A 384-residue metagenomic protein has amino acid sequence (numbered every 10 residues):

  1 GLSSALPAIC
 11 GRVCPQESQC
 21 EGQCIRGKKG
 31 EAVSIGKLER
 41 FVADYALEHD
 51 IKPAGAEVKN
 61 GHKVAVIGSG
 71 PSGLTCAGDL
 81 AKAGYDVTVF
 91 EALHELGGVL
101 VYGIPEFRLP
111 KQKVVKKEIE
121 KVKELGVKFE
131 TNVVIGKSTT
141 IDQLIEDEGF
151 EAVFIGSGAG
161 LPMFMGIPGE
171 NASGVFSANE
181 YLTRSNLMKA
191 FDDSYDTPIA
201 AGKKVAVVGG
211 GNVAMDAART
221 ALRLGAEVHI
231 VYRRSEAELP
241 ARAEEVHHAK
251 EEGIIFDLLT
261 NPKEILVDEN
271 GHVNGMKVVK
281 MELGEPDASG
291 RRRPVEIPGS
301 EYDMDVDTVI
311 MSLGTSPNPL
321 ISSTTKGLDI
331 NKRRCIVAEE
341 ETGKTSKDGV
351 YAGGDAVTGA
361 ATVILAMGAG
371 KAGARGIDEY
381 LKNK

Functional and structural regions predicted by a protein language model:
A5, G70-S72, E95, G211-V213 (+1 more regions): Residue-level detector of alpha-helix initiation sites
I9-V42, T88, E95, G126-F129: Iron-sulfur cluster-binding cysteine motifs and their immediate structural context in ferredoxin-like electron-transfer
V42-V58, K117-K137, P162-L224, N331-E341 (+1 more regions): Glycine-rich dinucleotide-binding loop and its adjacent helix/turn
V58-K59, K63-I67, I119-I167, E264-K277 (+3 more regions): Feature captures the FAD/FMN-dependent oxidoreductase FAD-binding
H62-T88, A214-L222: N-terminal Rossmann-like FAD-binding beta1-loop-alpha1 element of flavoenzymes
D86-V89, L93-E124, K128-E130, A218-E264: Rossmann-like dinucleotide-binding cores of NAD(P)H-dependent redox enzymes
N171-G202, P286-A360: FAD-site-proximal beta/loop scaffold in flavoenzymes
A217, A356-N383: A conserved FAD-binding loop/helix module that cradles the flavin
